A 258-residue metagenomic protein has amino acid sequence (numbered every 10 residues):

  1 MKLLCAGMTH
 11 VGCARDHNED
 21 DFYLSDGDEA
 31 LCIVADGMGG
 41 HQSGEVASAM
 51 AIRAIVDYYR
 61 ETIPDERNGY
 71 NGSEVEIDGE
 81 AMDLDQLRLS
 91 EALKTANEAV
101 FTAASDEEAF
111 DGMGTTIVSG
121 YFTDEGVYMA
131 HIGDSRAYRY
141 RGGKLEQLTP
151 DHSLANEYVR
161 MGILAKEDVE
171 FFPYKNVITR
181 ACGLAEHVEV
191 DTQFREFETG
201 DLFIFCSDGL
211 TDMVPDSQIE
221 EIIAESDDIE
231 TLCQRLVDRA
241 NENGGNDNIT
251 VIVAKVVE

Functional and structural regions predicted by a protein language model:
M1-E258: PP2C/PPM-type serine/threonine phosphatase catalytic domain
